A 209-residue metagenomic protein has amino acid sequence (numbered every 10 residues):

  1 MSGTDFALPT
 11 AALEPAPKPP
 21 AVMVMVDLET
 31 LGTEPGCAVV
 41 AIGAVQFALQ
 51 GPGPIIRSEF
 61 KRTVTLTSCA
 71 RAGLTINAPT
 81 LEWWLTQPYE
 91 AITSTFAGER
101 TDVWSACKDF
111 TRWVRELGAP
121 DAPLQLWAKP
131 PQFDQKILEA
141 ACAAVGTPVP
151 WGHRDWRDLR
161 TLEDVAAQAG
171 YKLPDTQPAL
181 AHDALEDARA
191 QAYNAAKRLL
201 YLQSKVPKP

Functional and structural regions predicted by a protein language model:
S2-P15: Charged, flexible boundary elements
L13-V24, E29-A128: Conserved non-catalytic scaffold segment of RNase H-like nuclease domains
D27-E29, D134, D158, D187: Acidic active-site catalytic centers that drive phospho-/nucleotidyl reactions and related ester hydrolyses
D109-R112, E116, K136, A140 (+3 more regions): Residue-level signal for well-ordered alpha-helical scaffold segments within enzymatic catalytic domains
V114, G118, Q132-R154: Substrate-recognition/cap helix-loop segment adjacent to the acidic, metal-dependent catalytic center of Asp-based
Q125-P131, K136-I137, Y171-P209: Acidic, Mg2+-coordinating catalytic module of metal-dependent nucleases/exonucleases that use a two-metal-ion mechanism
C142-G146, A166, R198-L202: Active-site catalytic pocket residues across diverse enzymes, especially alpha/beta-hydrolases
P150-G170: Short, flexible loop segments at boundaries between secondary-structure elements
